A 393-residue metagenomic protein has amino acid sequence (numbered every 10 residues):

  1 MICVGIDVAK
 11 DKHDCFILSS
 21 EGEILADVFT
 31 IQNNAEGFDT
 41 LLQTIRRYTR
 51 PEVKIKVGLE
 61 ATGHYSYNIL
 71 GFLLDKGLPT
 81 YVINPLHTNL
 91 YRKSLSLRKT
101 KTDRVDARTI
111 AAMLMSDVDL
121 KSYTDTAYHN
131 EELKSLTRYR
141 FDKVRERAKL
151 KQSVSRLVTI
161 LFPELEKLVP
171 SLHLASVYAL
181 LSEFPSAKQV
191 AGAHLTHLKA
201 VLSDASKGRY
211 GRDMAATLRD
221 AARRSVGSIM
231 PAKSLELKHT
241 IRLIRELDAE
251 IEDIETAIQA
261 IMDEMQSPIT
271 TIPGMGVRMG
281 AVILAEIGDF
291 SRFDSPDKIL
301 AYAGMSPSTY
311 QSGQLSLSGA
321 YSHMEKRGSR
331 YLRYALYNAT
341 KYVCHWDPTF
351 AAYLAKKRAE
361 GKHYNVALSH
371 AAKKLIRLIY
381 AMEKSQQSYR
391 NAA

Functional and structural regions predicted by a protein language model:
M1-A393: A detector of single, family-specific signature residues that are central to catalytic or substrate-handling motifs
